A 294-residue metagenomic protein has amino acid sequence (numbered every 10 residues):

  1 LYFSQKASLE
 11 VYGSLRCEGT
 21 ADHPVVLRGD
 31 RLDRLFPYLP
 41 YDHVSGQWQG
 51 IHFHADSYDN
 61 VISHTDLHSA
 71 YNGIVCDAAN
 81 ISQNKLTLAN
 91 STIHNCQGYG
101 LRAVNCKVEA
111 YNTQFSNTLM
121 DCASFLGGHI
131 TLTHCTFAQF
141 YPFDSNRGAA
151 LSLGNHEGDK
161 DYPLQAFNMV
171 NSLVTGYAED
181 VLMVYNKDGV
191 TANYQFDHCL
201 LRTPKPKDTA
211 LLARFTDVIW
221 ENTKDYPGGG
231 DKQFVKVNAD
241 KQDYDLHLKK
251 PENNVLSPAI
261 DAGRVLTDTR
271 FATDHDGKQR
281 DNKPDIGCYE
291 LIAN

Functional and structural regions predicted by a protein language model:
L1-K249, P258-F271, H275, Y289-N294: Beta-strand/loop edge motif enriched in small/polar residues
E252-N254: C-terminal, surface-exposed recognition/capping segments
D281-K283: Short linear motifs in exposed loops
